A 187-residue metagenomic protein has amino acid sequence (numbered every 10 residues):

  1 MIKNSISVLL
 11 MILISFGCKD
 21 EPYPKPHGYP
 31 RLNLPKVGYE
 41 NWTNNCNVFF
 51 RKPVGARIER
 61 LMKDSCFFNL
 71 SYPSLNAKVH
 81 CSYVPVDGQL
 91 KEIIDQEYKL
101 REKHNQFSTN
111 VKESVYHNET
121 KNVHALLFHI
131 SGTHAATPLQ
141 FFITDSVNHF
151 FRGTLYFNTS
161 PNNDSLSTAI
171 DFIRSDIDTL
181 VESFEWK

Functional and structural regions predicted by a protein language model:
K3-L9: Sec-dependent signal peptide recognition, specifically the positively charged N-region followed immediately by
I14-G17: C-terminal motif of bacterial Sec signal peptides marking the signal peptidase cleavage site
K19-K25: Bacterial lipoprotein signal-peptidase II cleavage site
P26-C46: Post-signal peptide N-terminal segment of mature Sec-exported envelope proteins
N45-K99: Secretory pathway targeting signatures of secreted, lumenal, and periplasmic proteins
A56, L155-K187: Surface-exposed amphipathic alpha-helical segments
Y98-R152: Signature of long, low-cysteine stretches enriched in small and polar/charged residues
